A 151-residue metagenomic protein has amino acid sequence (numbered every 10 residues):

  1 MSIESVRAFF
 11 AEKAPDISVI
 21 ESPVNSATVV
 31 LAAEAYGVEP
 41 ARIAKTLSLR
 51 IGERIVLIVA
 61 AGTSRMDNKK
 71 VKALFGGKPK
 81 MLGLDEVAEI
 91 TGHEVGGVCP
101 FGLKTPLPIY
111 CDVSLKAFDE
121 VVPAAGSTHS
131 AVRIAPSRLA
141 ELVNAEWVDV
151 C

Functional and structural regions predicted by a protein language model:
M1-C151: Extended, low-hydrophobicity, polar/charged segments
